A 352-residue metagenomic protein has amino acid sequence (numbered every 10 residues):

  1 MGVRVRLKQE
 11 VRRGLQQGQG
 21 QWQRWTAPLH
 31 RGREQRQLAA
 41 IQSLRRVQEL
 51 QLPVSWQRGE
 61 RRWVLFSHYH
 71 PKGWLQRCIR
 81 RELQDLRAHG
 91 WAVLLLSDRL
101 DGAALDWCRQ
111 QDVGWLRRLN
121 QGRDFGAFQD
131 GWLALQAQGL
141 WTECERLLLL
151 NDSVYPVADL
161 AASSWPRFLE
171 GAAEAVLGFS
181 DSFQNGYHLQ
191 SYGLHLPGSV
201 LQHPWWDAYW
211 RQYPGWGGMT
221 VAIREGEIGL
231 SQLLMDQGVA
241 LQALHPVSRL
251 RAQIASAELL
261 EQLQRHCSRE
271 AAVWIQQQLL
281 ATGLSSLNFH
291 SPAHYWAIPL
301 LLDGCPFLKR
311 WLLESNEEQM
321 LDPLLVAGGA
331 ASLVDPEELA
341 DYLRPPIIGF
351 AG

Functional and structural regions predicted by a protein language model:
G2-G352: ER/Golgi luminal nucleotide-sugar-dependent glycosyltransferases, focusing on the catalytic module
